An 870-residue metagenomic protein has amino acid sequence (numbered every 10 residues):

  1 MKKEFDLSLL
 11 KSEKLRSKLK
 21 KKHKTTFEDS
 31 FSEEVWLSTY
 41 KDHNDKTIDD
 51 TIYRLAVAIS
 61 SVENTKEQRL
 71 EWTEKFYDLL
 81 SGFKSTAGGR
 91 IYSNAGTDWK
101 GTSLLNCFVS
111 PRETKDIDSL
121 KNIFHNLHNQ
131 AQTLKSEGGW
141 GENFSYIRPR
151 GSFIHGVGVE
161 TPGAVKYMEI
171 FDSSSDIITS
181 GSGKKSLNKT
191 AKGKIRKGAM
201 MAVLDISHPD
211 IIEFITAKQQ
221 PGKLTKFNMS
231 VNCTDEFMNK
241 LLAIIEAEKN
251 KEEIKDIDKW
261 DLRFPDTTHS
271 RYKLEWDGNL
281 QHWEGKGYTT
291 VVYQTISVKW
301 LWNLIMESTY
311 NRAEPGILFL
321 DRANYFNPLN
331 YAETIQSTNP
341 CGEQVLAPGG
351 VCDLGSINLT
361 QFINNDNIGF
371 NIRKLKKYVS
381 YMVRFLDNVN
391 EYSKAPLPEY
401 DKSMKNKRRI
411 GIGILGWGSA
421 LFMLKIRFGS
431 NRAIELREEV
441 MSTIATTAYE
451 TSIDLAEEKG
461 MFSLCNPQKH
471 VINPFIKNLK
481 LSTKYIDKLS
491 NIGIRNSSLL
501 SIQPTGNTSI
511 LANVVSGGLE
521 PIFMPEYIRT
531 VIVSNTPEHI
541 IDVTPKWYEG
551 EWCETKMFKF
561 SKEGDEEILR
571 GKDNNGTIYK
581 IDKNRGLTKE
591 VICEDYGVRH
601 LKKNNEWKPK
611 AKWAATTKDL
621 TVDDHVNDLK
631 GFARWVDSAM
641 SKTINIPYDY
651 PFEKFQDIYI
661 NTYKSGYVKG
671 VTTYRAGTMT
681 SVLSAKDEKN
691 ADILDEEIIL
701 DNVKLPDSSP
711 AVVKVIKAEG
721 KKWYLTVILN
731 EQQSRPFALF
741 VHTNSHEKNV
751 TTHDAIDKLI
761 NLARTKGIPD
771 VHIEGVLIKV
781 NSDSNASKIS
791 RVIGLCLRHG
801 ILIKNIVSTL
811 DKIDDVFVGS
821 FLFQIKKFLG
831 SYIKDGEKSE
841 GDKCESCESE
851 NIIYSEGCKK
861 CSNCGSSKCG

Functional and structural regions predicted by a protein language model:
M1-L104, F108-P111, D277, H282-T289 (+9 more regions): Acidic/polar, glycine-rich intrinsically disordered N-terminal extensions of enzymes
A56-T65, D78-G156, E160, A164-I170 (+12 more regions): Function-dense linear segments that define catalytic or interfacial modules in macromolecule-processing proteins
C233, L329-Q336, P340-V345, I410 (+4 more regions): Terminal amphipathic helices with adjacent charged low-complexity linkers/tails
F264, H269, Y378-D401, R427-T505 (+3 more regions): Internal maturation/activation junctions in enzymes
G342-V345, L386-E391, P474-F475, K488-R495 (+2 more regions): Catalytic alpha/beta core of large soluble enzyme barrels
I486, A685-I728: Short, Gly/Pro- and small/polar-rich lid/capping loops
E845-S849, N863: Short, cysteine/histidine-rich loop/knuckle motifs that typically chelate Zn2+
G857-S867: Cysteine-rich micro-motifs
